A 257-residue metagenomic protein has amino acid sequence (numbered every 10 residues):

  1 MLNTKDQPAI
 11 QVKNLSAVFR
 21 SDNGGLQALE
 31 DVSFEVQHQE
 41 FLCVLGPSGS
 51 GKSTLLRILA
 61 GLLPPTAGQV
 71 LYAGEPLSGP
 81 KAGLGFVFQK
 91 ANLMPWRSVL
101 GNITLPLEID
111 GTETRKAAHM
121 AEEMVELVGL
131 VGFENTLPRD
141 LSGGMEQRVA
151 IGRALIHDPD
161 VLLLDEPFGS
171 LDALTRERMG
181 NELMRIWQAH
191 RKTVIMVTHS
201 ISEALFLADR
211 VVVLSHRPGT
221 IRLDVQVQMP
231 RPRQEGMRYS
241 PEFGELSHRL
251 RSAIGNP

Functional and structural regions predicted by a protein language model:
L2-A9, V18-D31: A short, flexible loop at the N-terminus of ABC-type nucleotide-binding domains that lies
L45-P47: The feature captures the beta-strand-to-loop junction immediately N-terminal to the Walker
A60: Helix-to-loop junction immediately C-terminal to a conserved catalytic motif
G68-P80: Conserved ABC transporter NBD signature motif
R97-T104: Short coil-to-helix segment of the ABC ATPase nucleotide-binding domain corresponding to the Q-loop/switch region
E108, R115-F133, R185: Conserved ABC ATPase "signature" region
T136-R139, H157: Conserved signature/switch motifs of ABC ATPase nucleotide-binding domains
